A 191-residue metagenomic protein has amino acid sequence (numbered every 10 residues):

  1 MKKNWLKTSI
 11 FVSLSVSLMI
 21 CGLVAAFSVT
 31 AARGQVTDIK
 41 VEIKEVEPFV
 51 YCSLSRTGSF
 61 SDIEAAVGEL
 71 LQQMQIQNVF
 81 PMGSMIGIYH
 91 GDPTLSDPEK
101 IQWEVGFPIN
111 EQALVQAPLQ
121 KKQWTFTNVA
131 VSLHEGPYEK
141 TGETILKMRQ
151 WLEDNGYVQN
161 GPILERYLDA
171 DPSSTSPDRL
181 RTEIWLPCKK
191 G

Functional and structural regions predicted by a protein language model:
M1-K2: N-terminal hydrophobic targeting signals that begin at the initiator methionine
W5-G191: A solvent-exposed interaction/effector surface
